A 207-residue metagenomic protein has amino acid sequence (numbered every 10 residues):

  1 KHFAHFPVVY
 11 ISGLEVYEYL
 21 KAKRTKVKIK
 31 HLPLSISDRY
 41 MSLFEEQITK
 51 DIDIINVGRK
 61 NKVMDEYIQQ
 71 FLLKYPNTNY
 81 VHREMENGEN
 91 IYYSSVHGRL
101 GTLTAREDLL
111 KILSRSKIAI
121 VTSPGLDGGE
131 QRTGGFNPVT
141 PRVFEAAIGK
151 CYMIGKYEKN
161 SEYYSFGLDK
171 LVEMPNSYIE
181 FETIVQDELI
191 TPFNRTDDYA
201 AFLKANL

Functional and structural regions predicted by a protein language model:
H2-L168: Nucleotide-sugar donor-binding catalytic core of glycosyltransferases
A119, V139, A147-I148, Y152-L207: Pol beta-like nucleotidyltransferase catalytic core
